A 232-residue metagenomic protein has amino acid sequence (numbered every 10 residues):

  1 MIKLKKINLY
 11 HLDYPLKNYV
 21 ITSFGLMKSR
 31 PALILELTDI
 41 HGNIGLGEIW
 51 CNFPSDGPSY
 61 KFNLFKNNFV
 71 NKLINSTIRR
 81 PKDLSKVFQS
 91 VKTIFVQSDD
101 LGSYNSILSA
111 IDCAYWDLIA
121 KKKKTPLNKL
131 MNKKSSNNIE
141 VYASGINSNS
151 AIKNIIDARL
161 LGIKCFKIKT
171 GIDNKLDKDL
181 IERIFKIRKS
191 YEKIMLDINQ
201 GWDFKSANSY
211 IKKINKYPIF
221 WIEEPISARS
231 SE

Functional and structural regions predicted by a protein language model:
M1-L46, W50-D56: Structured beta-strand/loop patches that form or line metal/cofactor-binding pockets in enzymes
K6, T38-K122: Metal- or metallocofactor-binding catalytic centers and their adjacent structured scaffolds across diverse enzyme
K122-I146, L180, I187-K189: N-terminal small/glycine-rich loop or linker at the start of catalytic domains across soluble metabolic enzymes
S135-V141, G162-K164, S190-E192, P218-F220: Short, well-ordered coil/turn segments that N-cap beta-strands
N137-S150, T170-G171, N199-D203: Active-site mouth loops of central-metabolism enzymes
I146-A158, K205-Y210: Short, acidic/polar
I168, D173-E232: Catalytic core of soluble alpha/beta enzymes
